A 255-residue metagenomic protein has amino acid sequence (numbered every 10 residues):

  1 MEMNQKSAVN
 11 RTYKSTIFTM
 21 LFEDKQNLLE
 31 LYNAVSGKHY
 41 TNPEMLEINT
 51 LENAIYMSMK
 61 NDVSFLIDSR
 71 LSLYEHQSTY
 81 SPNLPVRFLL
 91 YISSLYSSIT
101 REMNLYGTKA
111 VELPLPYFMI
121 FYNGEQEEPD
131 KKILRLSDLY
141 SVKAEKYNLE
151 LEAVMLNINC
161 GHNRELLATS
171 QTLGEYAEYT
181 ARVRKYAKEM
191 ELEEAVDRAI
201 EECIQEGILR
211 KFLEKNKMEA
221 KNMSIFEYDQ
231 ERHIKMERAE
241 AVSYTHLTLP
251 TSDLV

Functional and structural regions predicted by a protein language model:
M1-L247, S252: Elongated, amphipathic alpha-helical interaction scaffolds
